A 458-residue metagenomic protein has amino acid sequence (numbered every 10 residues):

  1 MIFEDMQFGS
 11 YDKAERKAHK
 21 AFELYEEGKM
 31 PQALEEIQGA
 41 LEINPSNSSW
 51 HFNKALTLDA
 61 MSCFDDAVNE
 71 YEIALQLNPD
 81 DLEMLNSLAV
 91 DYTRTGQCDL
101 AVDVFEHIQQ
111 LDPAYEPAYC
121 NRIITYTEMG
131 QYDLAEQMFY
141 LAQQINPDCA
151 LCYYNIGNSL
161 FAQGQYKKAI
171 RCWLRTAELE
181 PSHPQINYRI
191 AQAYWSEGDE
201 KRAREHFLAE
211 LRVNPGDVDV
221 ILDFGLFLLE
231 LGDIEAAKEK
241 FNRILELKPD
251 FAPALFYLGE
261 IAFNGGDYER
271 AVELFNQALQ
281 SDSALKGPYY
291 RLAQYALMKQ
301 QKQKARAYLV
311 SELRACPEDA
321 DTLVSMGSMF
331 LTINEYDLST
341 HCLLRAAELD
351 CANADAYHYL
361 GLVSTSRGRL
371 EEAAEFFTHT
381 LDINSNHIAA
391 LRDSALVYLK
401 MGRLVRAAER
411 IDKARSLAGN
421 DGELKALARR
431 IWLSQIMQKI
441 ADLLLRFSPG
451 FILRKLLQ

Functional and structural regions predicted by a protein language model:
M1-R16, R314, I440-L443: TPR-adjacent "capping" and linker segments in tetratricopeptide-repeat scaffold/adaptor proteins
D12-I43, S49, N53-A60, V90 (+13 more regions): Alpha-helical segment of the N-proximal tetratricopeptide repeat
E26-E36, A60-I73, R94-H107, E128-L141 (+9 more regions): Structural signature of tandem alpha-helical TPR/SEL1-like repeats, specifically the intra-repeat loop/turn
Q294, L396-K400, D421-A441: TPR/TPR-like alpha-solenoid helical repeat scaffolds
E409, I431-L453: Alpha-helical linker/edge segments of TPR/alpha-solenoid repeat scaffolds and analogous pre-/post-domain helices
